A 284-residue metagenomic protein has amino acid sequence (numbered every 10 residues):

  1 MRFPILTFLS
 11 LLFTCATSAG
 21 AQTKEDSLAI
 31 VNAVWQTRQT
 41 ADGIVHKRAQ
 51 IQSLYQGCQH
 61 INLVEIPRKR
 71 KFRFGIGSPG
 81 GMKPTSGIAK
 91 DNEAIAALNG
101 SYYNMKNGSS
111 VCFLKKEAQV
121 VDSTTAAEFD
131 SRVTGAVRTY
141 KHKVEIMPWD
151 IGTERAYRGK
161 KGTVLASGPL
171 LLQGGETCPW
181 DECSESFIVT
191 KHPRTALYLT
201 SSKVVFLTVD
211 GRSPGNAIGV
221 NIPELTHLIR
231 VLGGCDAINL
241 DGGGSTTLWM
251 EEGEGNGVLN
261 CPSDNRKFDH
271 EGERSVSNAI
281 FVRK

Functional and structural regions predicted by a protein language model:
M1-S27: Bacterial Sec-dependent N-terminal signal peptides
Q22-D130, A136, E145: Zymogen propeptides
F72, K143-E145, T177, V204-V205 (+1 more regions): Hydrophobic residues embedded in beta-strands of well-ordered beta-sheets
G77-M82, I151-R155, V209-P214: Short, solvent-exposed aromatic-acidic interface loops
I95-N99, R138, E145, A196-Y198 (+2 more regions): Structural recognition of the beta-strand scaffold that forms the well-ordered cores of secreted hydrolase catalytic
Y103-I188: Active-site-adjacent helix-turn-beta-strand microarchitecture at beta-sheet edges that either contains or buttresses
G108-S131, E182, S186-L199, V204-L232 (+1 more regions): Conserved, well-ordered active-site substructure
N239-S245: Acidic/histidine-rich, metal-coordinating catalytic segments
